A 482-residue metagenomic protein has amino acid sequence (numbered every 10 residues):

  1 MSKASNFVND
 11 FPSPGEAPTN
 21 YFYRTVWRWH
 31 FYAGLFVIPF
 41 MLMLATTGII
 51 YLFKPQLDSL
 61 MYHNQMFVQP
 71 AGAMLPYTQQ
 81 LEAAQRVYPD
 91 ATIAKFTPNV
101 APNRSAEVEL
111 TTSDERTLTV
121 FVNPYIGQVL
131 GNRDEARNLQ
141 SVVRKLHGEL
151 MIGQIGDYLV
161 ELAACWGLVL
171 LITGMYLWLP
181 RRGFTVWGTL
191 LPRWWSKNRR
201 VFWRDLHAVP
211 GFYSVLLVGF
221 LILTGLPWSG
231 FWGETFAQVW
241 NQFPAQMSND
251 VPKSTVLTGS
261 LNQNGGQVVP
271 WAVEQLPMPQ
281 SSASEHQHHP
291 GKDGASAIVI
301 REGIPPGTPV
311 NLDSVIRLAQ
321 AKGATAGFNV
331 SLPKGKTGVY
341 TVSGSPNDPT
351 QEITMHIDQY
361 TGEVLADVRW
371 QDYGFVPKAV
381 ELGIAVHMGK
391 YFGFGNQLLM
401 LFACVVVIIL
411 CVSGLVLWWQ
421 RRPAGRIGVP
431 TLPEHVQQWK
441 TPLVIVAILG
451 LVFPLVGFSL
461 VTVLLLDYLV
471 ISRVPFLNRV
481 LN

Functional and structural regions predicted by a protein language model:
S2-N482: Conserved histidines in hydrophobic membrane contexts and catalytic metal-binding motifs
